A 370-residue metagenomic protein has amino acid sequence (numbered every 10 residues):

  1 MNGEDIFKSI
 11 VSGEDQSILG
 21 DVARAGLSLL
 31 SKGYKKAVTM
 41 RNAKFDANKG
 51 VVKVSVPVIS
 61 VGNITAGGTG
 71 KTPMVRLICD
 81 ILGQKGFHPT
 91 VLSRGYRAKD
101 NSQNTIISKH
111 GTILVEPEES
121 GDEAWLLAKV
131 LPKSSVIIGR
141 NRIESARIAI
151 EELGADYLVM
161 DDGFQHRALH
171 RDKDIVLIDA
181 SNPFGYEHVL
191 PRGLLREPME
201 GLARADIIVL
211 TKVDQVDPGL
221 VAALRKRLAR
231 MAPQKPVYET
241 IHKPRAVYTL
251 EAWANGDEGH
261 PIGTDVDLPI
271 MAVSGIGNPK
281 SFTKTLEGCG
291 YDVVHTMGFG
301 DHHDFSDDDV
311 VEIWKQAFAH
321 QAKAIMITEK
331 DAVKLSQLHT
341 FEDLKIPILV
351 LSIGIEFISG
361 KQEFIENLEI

Functional and structural regions predicted by a protein language model:
M1-E14, P183-Q321: C-terminal accessory "lid"/substrate-recognition subdomains
N2-P57: A transmembrane-helix-recognition feature enriched in membrane-embedded lipid enzymes and envelope glyco-/phospholipid
N42-G111, Q215: Walker A (P-loop) phosphate-binding motif
V61, I137, I178, T240 (+2 more regions): Hydrophobic residues at beta-strand termini and immediately following loops that shape nucleotide-binding pockets
F87, Y96-K235, E239: Phosphate/Mg2+-binding loops and adjacent switch elements in nucleotide/diphosphate-handling enzyme cores
H88-L92, V176, P269-V273: Conserved beta-strand elements of the Class I
K243-R245, G300-D304, L344-I370: Short, flexible loop segments at boundaries between secondary-structure elements
K323-K330: Acidic beta-strand-to-loop metal/phosphate-binding motif
